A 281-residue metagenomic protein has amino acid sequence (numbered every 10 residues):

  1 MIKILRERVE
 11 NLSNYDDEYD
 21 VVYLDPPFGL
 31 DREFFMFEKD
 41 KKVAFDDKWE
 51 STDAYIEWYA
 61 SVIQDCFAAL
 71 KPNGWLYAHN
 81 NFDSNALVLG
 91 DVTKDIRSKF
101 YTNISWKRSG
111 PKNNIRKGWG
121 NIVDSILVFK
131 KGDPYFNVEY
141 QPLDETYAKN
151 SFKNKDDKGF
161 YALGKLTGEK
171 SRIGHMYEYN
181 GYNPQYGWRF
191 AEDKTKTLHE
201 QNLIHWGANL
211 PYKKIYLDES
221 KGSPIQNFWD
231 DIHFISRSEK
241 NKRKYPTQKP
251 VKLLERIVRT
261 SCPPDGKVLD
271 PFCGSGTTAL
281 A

Functional and structural regions predicted by a protein language model:
M1-A281: Core catalytic lobe of class I
